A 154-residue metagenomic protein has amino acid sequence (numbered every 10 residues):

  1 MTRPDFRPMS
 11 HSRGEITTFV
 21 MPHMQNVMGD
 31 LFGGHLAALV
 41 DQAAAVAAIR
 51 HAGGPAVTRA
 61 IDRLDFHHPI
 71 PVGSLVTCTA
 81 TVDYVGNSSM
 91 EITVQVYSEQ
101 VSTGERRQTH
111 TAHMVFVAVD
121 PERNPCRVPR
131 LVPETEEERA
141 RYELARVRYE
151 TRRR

Functional and structural regions predicted by a protein language model:
R3-P4, S10-E15, P71-V72, D83-R154: HotDog/MaoC-like acyl-thioester-processing domains
M21, Q25-L39: A conserved, well-ordered hydrophobic junction motif at loop->secondary-structure transitions
H35-G53: Active-site helix/loop of acyl-thioester processing domains in fatty-acid/polyketide metabolism, spanning hotdog-fold
G53-P69: Small beta-barrel nucleic-acid-binding modules, principally OB-folds
